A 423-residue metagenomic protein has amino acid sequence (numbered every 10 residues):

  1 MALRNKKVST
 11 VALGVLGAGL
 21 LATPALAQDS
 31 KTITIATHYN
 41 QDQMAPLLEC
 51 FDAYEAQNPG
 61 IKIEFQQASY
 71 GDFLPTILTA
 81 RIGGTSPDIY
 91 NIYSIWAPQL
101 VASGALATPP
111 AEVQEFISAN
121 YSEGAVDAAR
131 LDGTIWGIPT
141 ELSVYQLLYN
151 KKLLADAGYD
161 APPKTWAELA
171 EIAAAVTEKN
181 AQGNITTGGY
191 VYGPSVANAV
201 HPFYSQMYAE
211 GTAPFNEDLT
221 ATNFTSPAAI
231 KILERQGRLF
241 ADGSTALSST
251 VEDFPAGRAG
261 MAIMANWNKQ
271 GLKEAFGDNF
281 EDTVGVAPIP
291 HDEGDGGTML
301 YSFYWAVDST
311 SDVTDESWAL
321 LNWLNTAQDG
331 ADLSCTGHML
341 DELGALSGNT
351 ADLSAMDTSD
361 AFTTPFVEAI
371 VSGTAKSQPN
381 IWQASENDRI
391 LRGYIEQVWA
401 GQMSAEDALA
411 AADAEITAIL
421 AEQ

Functional and structural regions predicted by a protein language model:
D29-N40, I61-Q66, D88-I89, W136 (+1 more regions): Short, well-ordered beta-strand elements
E49, A53-Y121, R130, A155-K164 (+4 more regions): Extracytoplasmic "Venus flytrap"/periplasmic binding protein-like
Q57, K62, A155, A369-Q423: Conserved C-terminal helix/tail region of periplasmic/extracytoplasmic solute-binding proteins
S94-V144, A199-P202, E281-P290, S354-V371: Hinge/lid segment of periplasmic solute-binding proteins
G124, A128, A287, T336-R389 (+1 more regions): Long, aromatic- and glycine/proline-rich binding clefts that accommodate carbohydrate-like moieties
D132, W136-T140, Y145, A170-D218 (+1 more regions): Extracytoplasmic/periplasmic solute-binding protein
L148-K151, L300-V313: A bilobed periplasmic-binding-protein/Venus flytrap-type ligand-binding module shared by bacterial periplasmic
I172-A174, E217-L247, I289: Glycine-centered hinge/linker elements that transmit conformational signals in sensory and ligand-binding systems
